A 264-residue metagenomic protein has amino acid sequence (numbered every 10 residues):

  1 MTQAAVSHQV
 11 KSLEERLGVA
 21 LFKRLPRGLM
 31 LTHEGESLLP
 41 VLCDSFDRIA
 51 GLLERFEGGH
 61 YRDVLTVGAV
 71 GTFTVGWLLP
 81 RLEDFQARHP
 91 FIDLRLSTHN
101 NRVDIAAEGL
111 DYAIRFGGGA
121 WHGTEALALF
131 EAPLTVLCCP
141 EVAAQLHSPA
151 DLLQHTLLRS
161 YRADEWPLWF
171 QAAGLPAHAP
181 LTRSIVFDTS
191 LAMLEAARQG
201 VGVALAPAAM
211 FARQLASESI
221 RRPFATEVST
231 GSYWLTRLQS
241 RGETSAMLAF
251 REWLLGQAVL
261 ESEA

Functional and structural regions predicted by a protein language model:
M1-A5, Q9: Helix-turn-helix DNA-binding motif, specifically the short coil turn and the N-cap/start of the second
E14-L31: A short LG(V/I)-centered, amphipathic sequence patch enriched for acidic residue(s) preceding the LG motif
P26-L29, E36, D47-G68: Short helix-loop hinge/linker segments at domain boundaries
T32-G35, I105-A106, L152, E195-G200: Hydrophobic residues within well-ordered alpha-helices
R62-H122: Central regulatory/effector-binding core of bacterial HTH transcription factors
R95-V186: Acidic, Gly/Pro-rich loop/turn segments at junctions of secondary structure
H178-R222, V228: Hydrophobic hinge/microswitch elements
A225-A264: A late-sequence structural motif
